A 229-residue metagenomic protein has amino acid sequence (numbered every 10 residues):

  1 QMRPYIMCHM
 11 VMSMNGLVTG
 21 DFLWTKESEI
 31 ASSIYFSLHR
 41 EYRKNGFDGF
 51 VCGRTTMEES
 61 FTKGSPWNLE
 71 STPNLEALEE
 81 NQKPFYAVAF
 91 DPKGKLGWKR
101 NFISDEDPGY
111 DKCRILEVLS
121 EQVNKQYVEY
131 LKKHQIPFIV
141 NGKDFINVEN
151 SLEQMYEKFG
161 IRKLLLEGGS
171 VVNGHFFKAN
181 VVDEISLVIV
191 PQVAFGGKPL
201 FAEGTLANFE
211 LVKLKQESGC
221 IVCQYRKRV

Functional and structural regions predicted by a protein language model:
M2-V229: Enzymes that bind and transform nitrogen-containing heteroaromatic metabolites
